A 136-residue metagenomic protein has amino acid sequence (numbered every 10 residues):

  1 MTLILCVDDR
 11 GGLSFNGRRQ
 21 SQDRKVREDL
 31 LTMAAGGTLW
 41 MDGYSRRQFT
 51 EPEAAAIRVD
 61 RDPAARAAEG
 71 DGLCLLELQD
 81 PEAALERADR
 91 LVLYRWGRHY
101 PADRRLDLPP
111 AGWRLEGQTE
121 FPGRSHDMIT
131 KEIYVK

Functional and structural regions predicted by a protein language model:
M1-K136: Enzymes that bind and transform nitrogen-containing heteroaromatic metabolites
